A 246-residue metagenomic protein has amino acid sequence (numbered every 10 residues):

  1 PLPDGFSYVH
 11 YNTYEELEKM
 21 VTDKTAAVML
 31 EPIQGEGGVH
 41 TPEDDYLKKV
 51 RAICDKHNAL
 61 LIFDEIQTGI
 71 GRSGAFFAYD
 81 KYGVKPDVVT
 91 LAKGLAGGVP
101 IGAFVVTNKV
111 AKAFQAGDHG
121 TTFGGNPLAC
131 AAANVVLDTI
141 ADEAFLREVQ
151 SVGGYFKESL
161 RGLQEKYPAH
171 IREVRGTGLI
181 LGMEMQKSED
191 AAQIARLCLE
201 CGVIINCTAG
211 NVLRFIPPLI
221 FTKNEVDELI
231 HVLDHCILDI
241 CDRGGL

Functional and structural regions predicted by a protein language model:
P1-L246: Conserved N-terminal phosphate-binding loop of PLP-dependent enzymes in the Aspartate aminotransferase
